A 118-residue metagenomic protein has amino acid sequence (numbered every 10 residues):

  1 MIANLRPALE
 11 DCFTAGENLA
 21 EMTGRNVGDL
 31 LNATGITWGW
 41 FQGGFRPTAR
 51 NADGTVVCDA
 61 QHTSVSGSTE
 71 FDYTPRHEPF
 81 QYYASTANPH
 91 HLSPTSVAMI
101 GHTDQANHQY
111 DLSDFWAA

Functional and structural regions predicted by a protein language model:
M1-A118: N-terminal pro-sequences and low-complexity stem/linker regions of secreted or lumenal proteins
